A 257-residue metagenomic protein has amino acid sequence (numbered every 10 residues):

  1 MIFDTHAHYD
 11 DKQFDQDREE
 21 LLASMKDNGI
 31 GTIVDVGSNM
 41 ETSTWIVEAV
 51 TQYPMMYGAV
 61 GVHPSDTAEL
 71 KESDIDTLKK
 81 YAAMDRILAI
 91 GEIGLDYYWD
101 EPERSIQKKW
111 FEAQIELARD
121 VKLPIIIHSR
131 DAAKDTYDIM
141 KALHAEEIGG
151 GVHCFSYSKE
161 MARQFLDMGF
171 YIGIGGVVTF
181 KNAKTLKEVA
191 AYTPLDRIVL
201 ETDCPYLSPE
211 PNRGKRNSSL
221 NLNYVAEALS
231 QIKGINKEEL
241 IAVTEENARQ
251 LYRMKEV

Functional and structural regions predicted by a protein language model:
M1-V257: Mid-domain alpha/beta scaffold segments of enzyme catalytic cores
